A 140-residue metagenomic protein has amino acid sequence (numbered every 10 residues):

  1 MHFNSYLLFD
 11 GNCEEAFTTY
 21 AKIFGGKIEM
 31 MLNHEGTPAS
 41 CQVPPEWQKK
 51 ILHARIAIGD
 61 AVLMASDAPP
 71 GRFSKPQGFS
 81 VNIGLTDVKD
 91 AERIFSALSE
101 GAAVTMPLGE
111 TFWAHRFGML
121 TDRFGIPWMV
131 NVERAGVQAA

Functional and structural regions predicted by a protein language model:
M1, G11-N12, D122: Alpha-helical hinge/cap motifs
M1-F3, D60-A61: Short, well-ordered coil/turn segments that N-cap beta-strands
H2-N4, P76-S80: Short, solvent-exposed beta-strand edge segments and adjacent coil->beta transition regions
L7-D60: Core segments of cupin and vicinal oxygen chelate
G11, G59, P76-G78, G118: Glycine-centered flexibility motif
E29-L32, V43, K50, A57 (+2 more regions): Vicinal oxygen chelate
